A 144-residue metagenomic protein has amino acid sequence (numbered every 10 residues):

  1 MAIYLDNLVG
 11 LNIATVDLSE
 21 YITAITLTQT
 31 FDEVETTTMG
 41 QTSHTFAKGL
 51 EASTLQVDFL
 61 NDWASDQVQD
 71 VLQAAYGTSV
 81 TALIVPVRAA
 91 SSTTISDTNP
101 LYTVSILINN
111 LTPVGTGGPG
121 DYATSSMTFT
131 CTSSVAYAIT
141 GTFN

Functional and structural regions predicted by a protein language model:
M1, A123-N144: Protruding loop/beta-arch "assembly-hinge" segments enriched in small, turn-prone residues
M1-W63, L101-S126: Solvent-exposed edge beta-strands and adjacent loop segments that serve as assembly or binding interfaces
T15-V16, Y21-A24, V68, T94-I95 (+1 more regions): A short, polar/proline- and glycine-enriched secondary-structure boundary/capping micro-motif
F46-S53, V80-I84, T130-V135: Glycine-rich loops and low-complexity Gly/Arg-rich segments that provide flexible linkers or classic glycine-based
V57, P86-T93, Y137-G141: Short C-terminal domain-edge/linker segments immediately following a structured domain
L60-S65, T132-A136: Acidic glycine-/aspartate-rich tracts in secreted/extracellular proteins
Q67-N109: Short, acidic/charged, Gly/Pro-enriched secondary-structure junctions
